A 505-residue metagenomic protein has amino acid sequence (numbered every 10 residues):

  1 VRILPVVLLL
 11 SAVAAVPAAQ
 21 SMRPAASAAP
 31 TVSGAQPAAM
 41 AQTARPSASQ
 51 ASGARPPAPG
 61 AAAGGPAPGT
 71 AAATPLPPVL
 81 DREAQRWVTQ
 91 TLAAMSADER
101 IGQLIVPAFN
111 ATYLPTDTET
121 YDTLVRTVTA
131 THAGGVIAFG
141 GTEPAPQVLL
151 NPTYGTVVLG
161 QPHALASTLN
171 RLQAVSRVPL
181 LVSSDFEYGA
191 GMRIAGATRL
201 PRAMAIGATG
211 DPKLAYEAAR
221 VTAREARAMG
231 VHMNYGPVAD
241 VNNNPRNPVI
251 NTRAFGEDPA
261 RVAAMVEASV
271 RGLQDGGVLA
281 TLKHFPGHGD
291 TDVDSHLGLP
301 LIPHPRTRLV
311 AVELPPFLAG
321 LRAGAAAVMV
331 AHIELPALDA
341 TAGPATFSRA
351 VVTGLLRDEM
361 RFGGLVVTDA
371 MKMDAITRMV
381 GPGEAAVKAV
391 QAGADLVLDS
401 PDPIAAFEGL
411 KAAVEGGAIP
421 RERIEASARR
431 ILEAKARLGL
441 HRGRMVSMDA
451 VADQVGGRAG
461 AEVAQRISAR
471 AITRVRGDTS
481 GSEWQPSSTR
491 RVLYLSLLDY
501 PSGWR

Functional and structural regions predicted by a protein language model:
V1-M22: Sec-dependent N-terminal signal peptides
S21-A25, A41, R45-T127, D358 (+1 more regions): Preference for extracellular/luminal or secreted protein segments
A72-V79, V88-T91, N110-P115, G140 (+10 more regions): Second-shell loop/turn segments in exported
S96, T120, V136, G155-V175 (+2 more regions): Second-shell residues forming the walls of enzyme active-site clefts
N110, G141-T142, V182-M192, H232-N242 (+2 more regions): Short glycine-enriched loops at secondary-structure junctions
D122-E143, R220-M233: Catalytic domains of carbohydrate-active enzymes, especially glycoside hydrolases
T156-L181, Y188, P212-A228, R429: Active-site-adjacent structural elements in enzyme catalytic domains
G207-V231, V238-P259, V266-V270, R430 (+1 more regions): A substrate-binding/cap region within the structured catalytic cores of diverse enzymes
